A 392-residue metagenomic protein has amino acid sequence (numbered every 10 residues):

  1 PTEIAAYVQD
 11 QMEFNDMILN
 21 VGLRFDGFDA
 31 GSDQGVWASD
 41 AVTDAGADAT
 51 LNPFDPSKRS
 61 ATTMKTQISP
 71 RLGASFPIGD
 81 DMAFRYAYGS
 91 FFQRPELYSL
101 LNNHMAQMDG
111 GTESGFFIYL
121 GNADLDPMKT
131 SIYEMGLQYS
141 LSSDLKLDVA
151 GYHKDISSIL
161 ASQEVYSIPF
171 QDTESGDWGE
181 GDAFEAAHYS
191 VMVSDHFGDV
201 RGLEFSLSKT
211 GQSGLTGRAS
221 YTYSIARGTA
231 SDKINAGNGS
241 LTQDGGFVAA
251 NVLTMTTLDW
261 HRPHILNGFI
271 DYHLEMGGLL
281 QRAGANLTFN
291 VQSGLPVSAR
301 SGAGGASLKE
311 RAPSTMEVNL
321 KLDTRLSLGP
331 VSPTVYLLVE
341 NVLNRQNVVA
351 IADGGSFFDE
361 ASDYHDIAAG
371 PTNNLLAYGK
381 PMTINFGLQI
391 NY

Functional and structural regions predicted by a protein language model:
P1-A83, P95, D109-G115: Signature of Gram-negative outer-membrane beta-barrel scaffolds
T2-I4, M64-I68, K129-Y133, D199-R201 (+4 more regions): Residues that define the transmembrane beta-barrel architecture of outer-membrane proteins
A6-M12, L23, L72-F76, M135-Y139 (+7 more regions): Residues on the lipid-exposed face of transmembrane beta-strands in outer-membrane beta-barrel proteins
D16, G79-D81, D144, S213-G214 (+2 more regions): Short loop/turn motifs that connect adjacent beta-strands in outer-membrane beta-barrel proteins
V21-G27, Y86-S90, S99, V149-H153 (+4 more regions): Transmembrane beta-barrel strands of outer-membrane/channel proteins
P77, A83-G89, Q93-P95, S99 (+1 more regions): Membrane-embedded beta-barrel scaffold of Gram-negative outer-membrane proteins
Y152-D155, L160-P296, Q389: Gram-negative outer-membrane beta-barrel transporters
G278-R282, N286-G302, T324-Y392: C-terminal beta-signal and adjacent terminal beta-strands/loops of Gram-negative outer-membrane beta-barrel proteins
